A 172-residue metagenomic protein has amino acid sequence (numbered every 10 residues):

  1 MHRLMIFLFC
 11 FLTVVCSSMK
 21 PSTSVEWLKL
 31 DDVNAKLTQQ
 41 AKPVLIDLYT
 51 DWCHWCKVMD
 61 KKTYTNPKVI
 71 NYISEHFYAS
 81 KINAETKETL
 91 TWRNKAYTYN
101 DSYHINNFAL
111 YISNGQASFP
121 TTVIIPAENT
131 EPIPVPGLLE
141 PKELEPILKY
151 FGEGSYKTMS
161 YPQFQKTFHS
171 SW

Functional and structural regions predicted by a protein language model:
M1-S24: Bacterial Sec-dependent N-terminal signal peptides
C16-E26, G115-Q116, P126, P132-W172: Non-globular targeting/processing and membrane-anchoring segments
P21-S24, V58, T98-S102: Short, flexible loop segments at the rims of nucleotide/cofactor-binding pockets, characterized by
V25-V44, I73: A short beta-strand-turn-helix
Q39-K57, A79: Short active-site neighborhood of thiol/selenol oxidoreductases, capturing the structured segment around
Y49-T50, D60, N83-T86, G137-L139: A mature extracytoplasmic/lumenal domain signature
D51-T65, E128: Periplasmic/extracellular electron-transfer cofactor-ligation site, primarily the c-type cytochrome heme-c attachment
P67-I70, S74-I133, P141, P146-G154: Thioredoxin-like thiol-disulfide oxidoreductase module
